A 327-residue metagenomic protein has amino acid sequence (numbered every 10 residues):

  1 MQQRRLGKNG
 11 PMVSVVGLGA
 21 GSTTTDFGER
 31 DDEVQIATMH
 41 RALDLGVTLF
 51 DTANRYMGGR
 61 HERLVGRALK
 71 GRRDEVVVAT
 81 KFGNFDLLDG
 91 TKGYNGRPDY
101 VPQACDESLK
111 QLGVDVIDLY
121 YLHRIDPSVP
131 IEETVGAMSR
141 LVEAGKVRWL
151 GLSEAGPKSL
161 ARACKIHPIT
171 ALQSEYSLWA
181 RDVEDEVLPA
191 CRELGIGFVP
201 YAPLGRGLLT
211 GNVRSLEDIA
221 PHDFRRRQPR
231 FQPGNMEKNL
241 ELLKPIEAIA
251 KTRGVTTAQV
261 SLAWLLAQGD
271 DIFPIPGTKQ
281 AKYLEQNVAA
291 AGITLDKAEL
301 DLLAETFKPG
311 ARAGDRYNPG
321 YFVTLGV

Functional and structural regions predicted by a protein language model:
M1, E193, P221-T252, A267 (+2 more regions): Terminal-tail/helix-coil boundary detector
M1-V76: N-terminal binding-site loop/beta-alpha segment at the start of enzyme catalytic domains that lines or forms
L6, L18, Q35, F50 (+13 more regions): Conserved, mostly hydrophobic/aromatic
P11-V16, G46-L49, R72-V76, V114-D118 (+5 more regions): Short, well-ordered coil/turn segments that N-cap beta-strands
G21, A53-R55, K81-F85, L122-I125 (+4 more regions): Active-site beta-loop-alpha junctions enriched in small/polar residues
S22-D26, F85-T91, Y283-E285: A short acidic, helix-capping loop that chelates divalent metal ions and anchors anionic groups
F27, L88-D182, E186, G197: Glycine/proline-rich, positively charged, aromatic-decorated active-site loop/lid region on the catalytic face
V183-P221, T256: Aromatic-lined glycan-binding groove of carbohydrate-active enzymes
